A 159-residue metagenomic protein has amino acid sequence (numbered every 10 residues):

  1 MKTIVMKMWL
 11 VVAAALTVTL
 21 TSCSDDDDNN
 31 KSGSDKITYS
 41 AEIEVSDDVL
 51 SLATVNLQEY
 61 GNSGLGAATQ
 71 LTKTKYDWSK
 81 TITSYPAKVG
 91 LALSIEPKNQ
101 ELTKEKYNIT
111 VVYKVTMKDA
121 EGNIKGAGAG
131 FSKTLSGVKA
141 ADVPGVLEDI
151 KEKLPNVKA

Functional and structural regions predicted by a protein language model:
M1-C23: Sec-dependent bacterial lipoprotein signal peptides
T17-V45: Bacterial Sec-dependent N-terminal signal peptides
S32-G33, S46-L50, N56-G66: Short loop/turn and low-complexity linker motifs enriched in small/turn-promoting residues
S34-D47, Y85-I95: Noncatalytic modules at the cell exterior or secretory-pathway interfaces, chiefly beta-strand-rich lectin/adhesion
L52, G61-W78, A120-G130: Surface-exposed loop/edge segments in extracytoplasmic proteins
L52-N62, K104-M117: Short, surface-exposed beta-strand/strand-loop-strand elements in extracellular ectodomains
S63-I109: Mature extracytoplasmic domains of secretory-pathway proteins
G126-A159: C-terminal partner/receptor-binding element of secreted or periplasmic proteins
